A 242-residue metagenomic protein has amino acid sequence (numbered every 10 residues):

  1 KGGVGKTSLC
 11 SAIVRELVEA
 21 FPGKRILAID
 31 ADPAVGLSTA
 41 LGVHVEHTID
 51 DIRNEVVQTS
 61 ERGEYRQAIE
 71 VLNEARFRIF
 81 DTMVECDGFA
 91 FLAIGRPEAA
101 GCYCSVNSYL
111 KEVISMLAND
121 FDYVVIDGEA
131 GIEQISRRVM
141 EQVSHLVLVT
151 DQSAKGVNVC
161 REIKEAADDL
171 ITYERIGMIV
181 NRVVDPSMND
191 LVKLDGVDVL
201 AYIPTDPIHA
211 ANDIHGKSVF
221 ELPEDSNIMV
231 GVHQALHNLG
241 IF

Functional and structural regions predicted by a protein language model:
G2-G3: Walker A (P-loop) phosphate-binding loop of P-loop NTPases
K6: Conserved lysine of the Walker
L9: Hydrophobic positions on the alpha1 helix immediately C-terminal to the Walker A/P-loop
A12, E16, A40, R138: Active-site signature of alpha/beta-hydrolase-fold catalytic machinery across serine- and Asp/Cys-nucleophile hydrolases
V18-C86: N-terminal phosphate/diphosphate-binding loop that engages ATP/GTP or pyrophosphate donors across diverse enzyme folds
E70-C86, A90-I126: Cytosolic-facing regulatory segments adjacent to core modules
S105-T205, A211: Conserved catalytic-core segment of NTP-binding enzymes
D213-S226: C-terminal boundary of histidine-terminating zinc-finger modules
